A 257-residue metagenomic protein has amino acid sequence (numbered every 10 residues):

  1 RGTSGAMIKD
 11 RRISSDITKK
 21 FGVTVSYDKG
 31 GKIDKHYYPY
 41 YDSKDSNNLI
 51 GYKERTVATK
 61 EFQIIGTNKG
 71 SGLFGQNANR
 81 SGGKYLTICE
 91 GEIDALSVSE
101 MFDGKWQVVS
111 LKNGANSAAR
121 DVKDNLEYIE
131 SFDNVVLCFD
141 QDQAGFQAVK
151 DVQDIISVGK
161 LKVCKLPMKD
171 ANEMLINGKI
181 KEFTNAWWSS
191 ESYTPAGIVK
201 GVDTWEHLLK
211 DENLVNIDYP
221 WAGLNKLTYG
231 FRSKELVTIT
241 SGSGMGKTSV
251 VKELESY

Functional and structural regions predicted by a protein language model:
R1-N48, N77-S81, E130, S189-A196 (+1 more regions): TOPRIM metal-binding catalytic domain and adjacent DNA-binding surface shared by DnaG-type primases
D28-S131: Phosphate-handling DNA/RNA-contact segment within nucleic-acid enzymes
L86, N134, L236-T238: Residue-level preference for the first positions of well-ordered beta-strands
I93, A115-A119, F139-K150: Acidic, metal-coordinating catalytic cores used for nucleic-acid/nucleotide bond scission and strand-transfer chemistry
K123-Q141, G145: A structural-propensity feature for long, helix-poor, extended segments
N125, Q147-V158: Short, aromatic/basic amphipathic alpha-helical patches
C164-I198: Interdomain "pre-motor" coupling segment immediately N-terminal to P-loop NTPase/helicase cores
P195-Y257: The Walker A/P-loop phosphate-binding site
